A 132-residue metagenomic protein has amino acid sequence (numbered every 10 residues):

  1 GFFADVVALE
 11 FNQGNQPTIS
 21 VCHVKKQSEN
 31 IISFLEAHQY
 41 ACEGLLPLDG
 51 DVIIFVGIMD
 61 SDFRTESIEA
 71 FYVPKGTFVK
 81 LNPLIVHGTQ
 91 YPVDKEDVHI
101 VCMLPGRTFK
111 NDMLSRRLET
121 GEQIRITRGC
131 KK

Functional and structural regions predicted by a protein language model:
G1-V73, T89-K132: Active-site region of the double-stranded beta-helix
P74-T89: Conserved SET/PR-domain catalytic core that frames the SAM/AdoMet-binding pocket
